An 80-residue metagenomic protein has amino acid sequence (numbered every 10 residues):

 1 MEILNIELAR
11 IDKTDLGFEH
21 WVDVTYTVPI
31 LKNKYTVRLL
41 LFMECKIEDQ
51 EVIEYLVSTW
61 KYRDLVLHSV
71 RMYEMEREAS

Functional and structural regions predicted by a protein language model:
E2-E44: N-terminal acidic leader/helix
N5-E7, N33-S80: Acidic, low-complexity intrinsically disordered segments
